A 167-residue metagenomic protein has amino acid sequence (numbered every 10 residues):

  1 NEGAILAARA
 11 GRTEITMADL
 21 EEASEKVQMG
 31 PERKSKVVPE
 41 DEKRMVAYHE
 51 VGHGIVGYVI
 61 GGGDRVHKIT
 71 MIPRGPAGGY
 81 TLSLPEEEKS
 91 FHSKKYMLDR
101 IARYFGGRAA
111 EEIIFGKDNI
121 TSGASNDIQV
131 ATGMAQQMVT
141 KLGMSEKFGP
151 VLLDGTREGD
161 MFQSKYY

Functional and structural regions predicted by a protein language model:
N1-R9, E21-E22: C-terminal helical "lid" of AAA+/P-loop NTPase domains
E2, K26-M29, G57, Q137: Residues within well-ordered alpha-helical secondary structure of globular protein domains
L6-R9, K26-R33: Hydrophobic alpha-helical transmembrane segments of multi-pass inner membrane proteins, especially in bacterial systems
R12-E14: Inter-lobe coupling/hinge segments of SF2-like helicase ATPases
T16-M17, K94: Structural motif detector for alpha-helix initiation sites
E21-K26, G75-A77: Short, conserved phosphate-binding/catalytic loop or strand-edge motifs used in phosphoryl-/nucleotidyl-transfer
S35-M45: Short pre-active-site segment immediately N-terminal to the catalytic Zn-binding motif
K43-Y48, G54-Y167: Soluble catalytic regions of large protease machineries
